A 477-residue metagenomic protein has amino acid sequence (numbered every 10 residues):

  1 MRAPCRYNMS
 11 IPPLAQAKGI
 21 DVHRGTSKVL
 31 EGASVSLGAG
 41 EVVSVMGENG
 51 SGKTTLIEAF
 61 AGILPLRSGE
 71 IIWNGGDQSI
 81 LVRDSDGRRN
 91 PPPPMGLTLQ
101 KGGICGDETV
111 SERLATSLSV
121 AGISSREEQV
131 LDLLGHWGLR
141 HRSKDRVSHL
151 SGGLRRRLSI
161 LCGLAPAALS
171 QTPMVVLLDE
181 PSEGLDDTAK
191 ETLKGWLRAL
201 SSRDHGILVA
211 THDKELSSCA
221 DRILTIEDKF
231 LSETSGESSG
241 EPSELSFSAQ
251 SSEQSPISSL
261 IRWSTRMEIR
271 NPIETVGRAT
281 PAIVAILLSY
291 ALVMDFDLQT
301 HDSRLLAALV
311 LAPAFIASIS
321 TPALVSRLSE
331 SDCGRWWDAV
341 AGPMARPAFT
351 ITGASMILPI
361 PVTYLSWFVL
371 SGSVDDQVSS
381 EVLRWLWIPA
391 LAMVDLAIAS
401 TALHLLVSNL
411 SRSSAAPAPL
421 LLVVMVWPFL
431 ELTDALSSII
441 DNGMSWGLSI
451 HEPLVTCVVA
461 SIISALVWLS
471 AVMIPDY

Functional and structural regions predicted by a protein language model:
C5-G32: A short, flexible loop at the N-terminus of ABC-type nucleotide-binding domains that lies
M46-E48: The feature captures the beta-strand-to-loop junction immediately N-terminal to the Walker
A61: Helix-to-loop junction immediately C-terminal to a conserved catalytic motif
G69-D84, P91: Conserved ABC transporter NBD signature motif
K101, G106-G122, Q129: Q-loop/switch helix immediately C-terminal to the Walker
A115, E127-R142: Conserved ABC ATPase "signature" region
D179, L185-D186: ABC-family nucleotide-binding domains
S289, V293, R304-V325: Long, hydrophobic alpha-helical segments
